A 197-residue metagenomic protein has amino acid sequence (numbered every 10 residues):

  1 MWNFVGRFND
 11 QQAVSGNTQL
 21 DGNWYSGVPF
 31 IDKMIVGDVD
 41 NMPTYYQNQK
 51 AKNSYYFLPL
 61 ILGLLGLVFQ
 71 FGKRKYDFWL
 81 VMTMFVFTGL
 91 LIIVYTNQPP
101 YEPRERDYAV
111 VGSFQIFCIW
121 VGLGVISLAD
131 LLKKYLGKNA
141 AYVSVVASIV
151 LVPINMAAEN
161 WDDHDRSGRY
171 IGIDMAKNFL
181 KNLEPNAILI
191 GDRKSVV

Functional and structural regions predicted by a protein language model:
M1-V68: Lumenal/periplasmic acceptor-binding loop at the mouth of the active site in multi-pass, GT-C-fold membrane enzymes
Q49-K52, R74-D77, I93-V111, D165: Membrane-interface catalytic loops of GT-C/OST-like multi-pass glycosylation enzymes that act
Y55-L62, R74-T96: Transmembrane alpha-helix segments characteristic of polytopic inner-membrane glycan-assembly/cell-envelope
L60-L67, F117-A129: Transmembrane alpha-helical segments
F71-K75, L123-A157: Signature aromatic-anchored transmembrane alpha helix within multi-pass, membrane-resident enzymes that catalyze glycan
M84, L90, E102-I126: Hydrophobic/aromatic-rich transmembrane helices and adjacent perimembrane loops
I154-A187: Hydrophobic alpha-helical transmembrane segments in integral membrane proteins
V196: Conserved small/polar residues in nucleotide/adenosyl-binding loops
